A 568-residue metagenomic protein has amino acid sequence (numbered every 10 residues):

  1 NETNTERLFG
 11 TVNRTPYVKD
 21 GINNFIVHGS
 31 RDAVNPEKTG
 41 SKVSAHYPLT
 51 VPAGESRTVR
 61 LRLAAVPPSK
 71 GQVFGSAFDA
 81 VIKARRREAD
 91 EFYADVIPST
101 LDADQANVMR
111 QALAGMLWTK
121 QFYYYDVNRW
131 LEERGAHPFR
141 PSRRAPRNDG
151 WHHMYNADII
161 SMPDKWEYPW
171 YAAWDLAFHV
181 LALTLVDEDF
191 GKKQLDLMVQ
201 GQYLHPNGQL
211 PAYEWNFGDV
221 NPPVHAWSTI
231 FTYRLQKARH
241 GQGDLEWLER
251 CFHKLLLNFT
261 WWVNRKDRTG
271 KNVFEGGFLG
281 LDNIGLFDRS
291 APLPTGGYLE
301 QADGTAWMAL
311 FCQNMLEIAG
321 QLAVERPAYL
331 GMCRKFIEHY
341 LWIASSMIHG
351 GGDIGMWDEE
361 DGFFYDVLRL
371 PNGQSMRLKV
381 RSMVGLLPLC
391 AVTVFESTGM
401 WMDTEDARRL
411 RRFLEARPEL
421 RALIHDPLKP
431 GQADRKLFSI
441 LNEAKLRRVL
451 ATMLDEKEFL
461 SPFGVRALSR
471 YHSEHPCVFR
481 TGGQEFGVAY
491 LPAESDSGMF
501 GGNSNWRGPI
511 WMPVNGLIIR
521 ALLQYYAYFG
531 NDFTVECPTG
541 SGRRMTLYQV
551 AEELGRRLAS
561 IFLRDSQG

Functional and structural regions predicted by a protein language model:
N1-G568: Acidic, mature catalytic/reactive cores of soluble proteins
